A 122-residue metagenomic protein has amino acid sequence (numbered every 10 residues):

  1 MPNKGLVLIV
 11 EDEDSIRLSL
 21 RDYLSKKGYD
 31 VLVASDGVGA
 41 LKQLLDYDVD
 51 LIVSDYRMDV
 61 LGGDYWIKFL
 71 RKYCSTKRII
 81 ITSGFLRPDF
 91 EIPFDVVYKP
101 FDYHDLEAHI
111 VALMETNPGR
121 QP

Functional and structural regions predicted by a protein language model:
E13-L32: Two-component/phosphorelay signaling modules centered on CheY-like receiver
R21, F101-P118: C-terminal output helix
V33-L51: Acidic, metal-coordinating helix/loop segments flanking the phosphotransfer/catalytic sites of two-component signaling
K42, D64-S75: Short amphipathic alpha-helix used as the core "switch/output" element in two-component signaling
D55: Active-site residues of response regulator receiver
D59: The feature encodes the CheY-like receiver
I81-S83: Hydrophobic/aromatic residues positioned on beta-strands within the core alpha/beta folds
